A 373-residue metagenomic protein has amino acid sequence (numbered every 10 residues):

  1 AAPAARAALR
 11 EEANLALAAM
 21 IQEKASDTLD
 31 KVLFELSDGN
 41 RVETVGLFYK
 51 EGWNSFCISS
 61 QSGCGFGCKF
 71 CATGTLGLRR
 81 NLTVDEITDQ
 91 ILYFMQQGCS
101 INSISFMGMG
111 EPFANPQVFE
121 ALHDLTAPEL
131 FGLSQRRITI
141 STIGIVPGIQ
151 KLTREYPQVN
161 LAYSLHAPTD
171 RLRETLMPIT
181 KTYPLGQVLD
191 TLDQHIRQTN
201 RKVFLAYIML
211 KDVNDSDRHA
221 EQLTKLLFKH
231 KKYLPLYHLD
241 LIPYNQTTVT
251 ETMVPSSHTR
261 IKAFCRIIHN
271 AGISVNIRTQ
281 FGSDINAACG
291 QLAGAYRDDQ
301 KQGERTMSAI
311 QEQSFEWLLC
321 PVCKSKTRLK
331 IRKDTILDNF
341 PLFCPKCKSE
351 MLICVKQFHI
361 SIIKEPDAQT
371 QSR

Functional and structural regions predicted by a protein language model:
A1-A13, N270, Q280-M307: Radical SAM enzyme core and accessory elements
A1-N54, T306: Flexible, acidic/Gly-rich N-terminal and inter-domain linker regions that tether and position cofactor-handling modules
F48-E86: Canonical Radical SAM [4Fe-4S] cluster-binding loop centered on the CxxxCxxC motif and its immediate flanking residues
Q61, G65, N286, F315-W317 (+1 more regions): Residues immediately within or flanking Cys/His clusters that coordinate Zn2+ in small zinc-binding modules
C68, C320-C323, C344-C347: Short cysteine-rich clusters marking metal-coordination/redox-active sites
C68, T75, T327-L329, M351-I353: Cys/His-rich microdomains that often coordinate metals
F94-S103, G108-A271: Conserved AdoMet/S-adenosylmethionine-binding subsite of the radical SAM
M307-W317, I331-T335, C354-R373: Short, intrinsically disordered terminal segments enriched in charged and Pro/Gly residues
